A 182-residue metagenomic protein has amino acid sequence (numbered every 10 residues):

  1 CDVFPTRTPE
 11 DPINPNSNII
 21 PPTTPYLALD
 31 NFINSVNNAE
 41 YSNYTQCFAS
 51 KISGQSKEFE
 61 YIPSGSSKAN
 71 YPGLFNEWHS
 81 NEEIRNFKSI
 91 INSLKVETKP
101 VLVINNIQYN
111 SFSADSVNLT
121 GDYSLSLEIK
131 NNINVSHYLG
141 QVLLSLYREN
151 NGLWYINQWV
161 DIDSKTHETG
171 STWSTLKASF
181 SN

Functional and structural regions predicted by a protein language model:
D2-N14, S116-N182: Short beta-strand edge/turn micro-motifs at domain boundaries
D2-N38, Q46: Short, low-complexity N-terminal intrinsically disordered segments enriched in polar/charged residues
R7-N14, L29, S56-P72: Acidic/histidine-rich, surface-exposed loop or edge segments in extracytoplasmic proteins
P21-Y26, N37-Y41, G73-S80, V135-H137: Solvent-exposed, acidic/flexible segments
T24-L27, N31, N43, W78 (+3 more regions): Extracytoplasmic/secreted proteins, especially bacterial periplasmic and envelope-associated proteins
N34-N37, Q46-S53, K88-V96: Sec-exported extracytoplasmic/periplasmic mature domains
E40-S64: Short, well-ordered alpha-helical segments enriched in acidic and aromatic residues
S67-V135: Surface-exposed, charged secondary-structure patches
